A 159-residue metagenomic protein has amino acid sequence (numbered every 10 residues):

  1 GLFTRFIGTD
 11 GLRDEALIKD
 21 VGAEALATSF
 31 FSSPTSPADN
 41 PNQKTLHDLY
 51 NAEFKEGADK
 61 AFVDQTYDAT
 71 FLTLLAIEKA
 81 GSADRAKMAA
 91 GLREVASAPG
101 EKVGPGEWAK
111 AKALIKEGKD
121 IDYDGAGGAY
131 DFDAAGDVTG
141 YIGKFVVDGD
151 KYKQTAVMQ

Functional and structural regions predicted by a protein language model:
G1-Q159: Extracytosolic ligand-binding ectodomains
